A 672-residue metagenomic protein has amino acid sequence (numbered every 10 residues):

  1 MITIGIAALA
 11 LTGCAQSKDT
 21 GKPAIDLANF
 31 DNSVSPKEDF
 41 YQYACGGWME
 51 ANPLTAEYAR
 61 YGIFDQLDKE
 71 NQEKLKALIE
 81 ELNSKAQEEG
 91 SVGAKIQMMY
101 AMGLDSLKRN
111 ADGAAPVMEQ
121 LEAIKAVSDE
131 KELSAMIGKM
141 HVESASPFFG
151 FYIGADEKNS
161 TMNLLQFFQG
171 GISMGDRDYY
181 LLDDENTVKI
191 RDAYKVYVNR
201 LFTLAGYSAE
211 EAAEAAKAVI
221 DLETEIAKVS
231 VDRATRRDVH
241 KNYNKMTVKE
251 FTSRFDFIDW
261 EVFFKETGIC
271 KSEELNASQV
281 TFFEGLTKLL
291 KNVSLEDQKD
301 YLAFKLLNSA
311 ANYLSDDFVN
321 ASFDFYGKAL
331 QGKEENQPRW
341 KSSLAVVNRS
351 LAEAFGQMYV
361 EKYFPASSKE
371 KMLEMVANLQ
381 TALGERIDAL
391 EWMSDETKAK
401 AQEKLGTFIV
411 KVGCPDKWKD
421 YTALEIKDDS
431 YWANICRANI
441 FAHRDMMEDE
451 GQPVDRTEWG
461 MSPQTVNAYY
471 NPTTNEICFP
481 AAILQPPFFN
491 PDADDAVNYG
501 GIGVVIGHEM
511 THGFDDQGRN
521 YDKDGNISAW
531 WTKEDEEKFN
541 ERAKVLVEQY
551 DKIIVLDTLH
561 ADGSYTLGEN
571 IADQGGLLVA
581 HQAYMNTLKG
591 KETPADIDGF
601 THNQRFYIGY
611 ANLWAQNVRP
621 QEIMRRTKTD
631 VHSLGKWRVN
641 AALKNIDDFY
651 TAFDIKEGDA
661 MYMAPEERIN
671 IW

Functional and structural regions predicted by a protein language model:
M1-I2: Bacterial N-terminal signal peptides that target proteins for export
L11-G13: C-terminal motif of bacterial Sec signal peptides marking the signal peptidase cleavage site
A15-D19: Bacterial lipoprotein signal-peptidase II cleavage site
N29-E50, Y180, D184-T203, L567 (+1 more regions): Hydrophobic/aromatic-rich, well-ordered segments within soluble, folded domains that form packed cores
S35-E38, Y43-K108: Active-site-surrounding "flap" and adjacent substrate/cofactor-binding loops of secreted or lumenal enzymes, prototyped
E57-I79, E210-V229, N498-V504, D598 (+1 more regions): Short secondary-structure subsegments characteristic of cysteine-rich extracellular domains
D68, V219, R254-F257, N276-V280 (+5 more regions): Intrinsically disordered, low-complexity linker/terminal regions across diverse proteins
L82-N378: Noncatalytic, helix-rich "gating/capping" subdomain that lines the substrate-entry/channel surface of large enzyme
